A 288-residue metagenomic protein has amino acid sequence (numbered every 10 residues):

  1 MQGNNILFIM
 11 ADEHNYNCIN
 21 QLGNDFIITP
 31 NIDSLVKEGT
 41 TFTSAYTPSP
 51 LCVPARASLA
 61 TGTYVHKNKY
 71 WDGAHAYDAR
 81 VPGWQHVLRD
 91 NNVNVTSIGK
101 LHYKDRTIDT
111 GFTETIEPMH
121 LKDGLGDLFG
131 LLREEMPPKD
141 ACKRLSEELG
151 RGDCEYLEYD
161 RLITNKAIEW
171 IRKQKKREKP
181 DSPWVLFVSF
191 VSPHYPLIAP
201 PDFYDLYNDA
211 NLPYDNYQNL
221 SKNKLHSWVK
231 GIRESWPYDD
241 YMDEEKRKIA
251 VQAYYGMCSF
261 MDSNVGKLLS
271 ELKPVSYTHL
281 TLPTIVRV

Functional and structural regions predicted by a protein language model:
M1-L282: Formylglycine-dependent sulfatase
